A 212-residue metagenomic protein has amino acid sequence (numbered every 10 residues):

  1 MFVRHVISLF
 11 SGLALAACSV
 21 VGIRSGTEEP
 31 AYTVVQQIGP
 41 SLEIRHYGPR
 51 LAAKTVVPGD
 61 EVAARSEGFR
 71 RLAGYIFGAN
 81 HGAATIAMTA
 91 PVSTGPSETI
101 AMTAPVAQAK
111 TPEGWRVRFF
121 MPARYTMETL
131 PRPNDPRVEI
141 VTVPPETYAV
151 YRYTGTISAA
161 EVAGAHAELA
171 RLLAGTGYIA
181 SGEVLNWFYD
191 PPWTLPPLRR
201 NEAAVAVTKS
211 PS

Functional and structural regions predicted by a protein language model:
F2-S212: A solvent-exposed interaction/effector surface
